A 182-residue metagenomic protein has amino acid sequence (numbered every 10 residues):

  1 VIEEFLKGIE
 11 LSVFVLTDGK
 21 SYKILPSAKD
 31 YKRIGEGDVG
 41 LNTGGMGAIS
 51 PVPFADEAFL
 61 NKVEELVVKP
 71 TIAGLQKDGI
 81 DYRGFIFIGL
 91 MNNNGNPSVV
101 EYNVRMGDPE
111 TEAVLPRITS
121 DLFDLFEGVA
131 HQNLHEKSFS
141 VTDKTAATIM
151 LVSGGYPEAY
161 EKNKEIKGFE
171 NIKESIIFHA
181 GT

Functional and structural regions predicted by a protein language model:
V1-T111: Internal nucleotide-binding/catalytic subdomain
E3-L6, A28, K167, I176-T182: Beta-strand->loop->alpha-helix junctions that form or flank phosphate-binding loops in nucleotide-handling enzymes
Y31-I34, G45-M46, D56-A58, S120-D121 (+2 more regions): Short C-terminal domain-edge/linker segments immediately following a structured domain
E64-I86, N103-E174, A180: Active-site "cap" helix and flanking loop/linker of ATP-utilizing ligase/carboxylase catalytic domains
